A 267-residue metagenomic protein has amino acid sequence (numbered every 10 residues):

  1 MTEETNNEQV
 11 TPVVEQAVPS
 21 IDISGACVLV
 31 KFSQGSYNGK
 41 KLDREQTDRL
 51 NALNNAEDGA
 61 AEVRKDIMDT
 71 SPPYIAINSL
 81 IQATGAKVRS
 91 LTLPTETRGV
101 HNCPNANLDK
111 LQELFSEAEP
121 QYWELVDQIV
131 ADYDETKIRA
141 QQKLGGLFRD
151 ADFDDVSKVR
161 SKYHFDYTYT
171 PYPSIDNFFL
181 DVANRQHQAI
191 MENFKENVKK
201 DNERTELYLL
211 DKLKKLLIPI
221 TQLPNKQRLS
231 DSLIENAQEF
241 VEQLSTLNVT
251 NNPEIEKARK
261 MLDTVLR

Functional and structural regions predicted by a protein language model:
M1-R160: Leu/Val/Ala/Ile-rich N-terminal alpha-helices, chiefly Sec-type signal peptides and the beginnings
N38, L42-D69, N177-H187, E196-L209 (+1 more regions): Charged, low-complexity, helix/coiled-coil-prone segments
K40, L53-A56, I67, S71-P72 (+5 more regions): Extended interaction regions within the primary functional domain
D69-T92, Y163-T170, R204, Y208-D211 (+2 more regions): Amphipathic, heptad-repeat alpha-helices with coiled-coil/zipper character that mediate oligomerization and scaffolding
C103-N225: Long amphipathic alpha-helical segments with strong coiled-coil/leucine-zipper propensity
T168-V182, Q186, T221-R267: Long amphipathic all-alpha helical oligomerization modules
